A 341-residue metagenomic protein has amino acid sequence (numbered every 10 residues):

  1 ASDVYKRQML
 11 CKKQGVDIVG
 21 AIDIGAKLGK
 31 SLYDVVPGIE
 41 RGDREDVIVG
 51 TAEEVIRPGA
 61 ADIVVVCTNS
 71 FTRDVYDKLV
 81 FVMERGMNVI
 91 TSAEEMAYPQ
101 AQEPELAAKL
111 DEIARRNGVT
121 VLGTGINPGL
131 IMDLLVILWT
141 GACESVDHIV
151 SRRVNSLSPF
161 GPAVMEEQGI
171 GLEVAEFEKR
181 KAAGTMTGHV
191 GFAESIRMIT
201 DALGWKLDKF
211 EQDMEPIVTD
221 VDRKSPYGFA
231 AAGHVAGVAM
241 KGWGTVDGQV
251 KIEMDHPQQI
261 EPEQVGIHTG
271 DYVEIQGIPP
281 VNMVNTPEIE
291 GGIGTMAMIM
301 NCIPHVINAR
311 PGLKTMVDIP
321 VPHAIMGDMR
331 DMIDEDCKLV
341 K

Functional and structural regions predicted by a protein language model:
A1-Y5: Short, small-residue-biased leader/transition segments that mark boundaries at the very start of proteins
K13-R41: NAD(P)-binding Rossmann-fold cofactor-contacting core
E40-V55, F71-D74: Glycine-rich, highly charged phosphate/nucleotide-binding loops
V55-I63, T72-E94: Rossmann-fold NAD(P) dinucleotide-binding segment
R85-M87, R116-V119: A short helix->loop->beta-strand "cap" motif at the edges of active sites that frequently abuts
E94-G118: Rossmann-fold NAD(P)-binding glycine/threonine-rich loop
T140-D271, I289, M296, N301: Active-site-lining helix/loop region of Rossmann-like oxidoreductase modules
I260-K341: C-terminal helical cap and adjacent loop that interface with cofactors, partners, or active-site loops
